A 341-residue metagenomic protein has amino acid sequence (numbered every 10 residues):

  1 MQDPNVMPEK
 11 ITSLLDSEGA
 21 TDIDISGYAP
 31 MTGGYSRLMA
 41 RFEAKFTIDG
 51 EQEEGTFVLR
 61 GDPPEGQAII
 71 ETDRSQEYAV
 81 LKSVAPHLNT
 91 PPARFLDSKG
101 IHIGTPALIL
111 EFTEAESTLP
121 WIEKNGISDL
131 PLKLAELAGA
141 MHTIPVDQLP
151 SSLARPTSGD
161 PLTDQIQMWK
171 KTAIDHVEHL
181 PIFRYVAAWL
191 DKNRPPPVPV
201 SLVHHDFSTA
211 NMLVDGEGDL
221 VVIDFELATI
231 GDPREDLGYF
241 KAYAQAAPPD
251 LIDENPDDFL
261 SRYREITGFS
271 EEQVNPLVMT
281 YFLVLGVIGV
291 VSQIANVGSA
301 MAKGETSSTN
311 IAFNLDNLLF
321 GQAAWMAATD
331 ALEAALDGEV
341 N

Functional and structural regions predicted by a protein language model:
V6-I23, T143-H205, G268-E271, A335-E339: An alpha-helical support segment within catalytic cores of ATP-dependent transferases
S13, S17, L38, A79-P86 (+8 more regions): Residue-level signal for well-ordered alpha-helical scaffold segments within enzymatic catalytic domains
A29-S36, A40-D164, K171-I182: ATP-binding pocket architecture of kinase catalytic cores
T32, S36-A44, L59, A93 (+2 more regions): Active-site acidic catalytic loop and adjacent metal/ATP-binding pocket of ATP-dependent phosphoryl transfer enzymes
R74, P131-L134, L162, I166 (+4 more regions): Hydrophobic packing residues in well-ordered alpha-helices of helical domains and bundles
R234-S270, L285-G304: Active-site activation/catalytic loop segments of kinase-like enzymes and analogous catalytic loops in related
L251, V290-N341: ATP/Mg2+ or Mg2+-diphosphate-binding catalytic cores that bind nucleotide phosphates or diphosphates via glycine-rich
E271-L285: All-alpha amphipathic helical-bundle segments outside canonical DNA-binding/catalytic cores that form hydrophobic
